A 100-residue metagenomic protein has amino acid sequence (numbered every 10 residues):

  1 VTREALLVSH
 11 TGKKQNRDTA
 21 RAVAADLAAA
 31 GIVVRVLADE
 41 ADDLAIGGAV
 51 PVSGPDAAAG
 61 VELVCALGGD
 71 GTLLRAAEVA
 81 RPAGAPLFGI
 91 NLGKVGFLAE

Functional and structural regions predicted by a protein language model:
V1-L63: ATP/NTP phosphate-donor binding region
Q15, A41-D42, A49-E100: Small-residue-rich beta-alpha loop regions that form the catalytic core of phosphotransfer and lipid-active enzymes
